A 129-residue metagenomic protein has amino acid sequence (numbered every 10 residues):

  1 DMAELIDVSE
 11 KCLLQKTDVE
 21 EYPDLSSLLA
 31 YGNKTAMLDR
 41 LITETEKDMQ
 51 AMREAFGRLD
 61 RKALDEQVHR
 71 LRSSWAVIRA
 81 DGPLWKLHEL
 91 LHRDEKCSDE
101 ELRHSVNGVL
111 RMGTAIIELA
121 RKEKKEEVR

Functional and structural regions predicted by a protein language model:
D1-R129: Two-component system phosphorelay core
